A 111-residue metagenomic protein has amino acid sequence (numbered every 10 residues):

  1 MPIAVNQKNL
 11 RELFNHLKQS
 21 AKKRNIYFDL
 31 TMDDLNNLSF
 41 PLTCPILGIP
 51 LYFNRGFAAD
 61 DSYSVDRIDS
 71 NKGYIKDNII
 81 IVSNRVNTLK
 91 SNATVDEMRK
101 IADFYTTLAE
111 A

Functional and structural regions predicted by a protein language model:
M1-P45, F53, I75, L89 (+1 more regions): Contiguous alpha-helical segments
R24-F28, T43-V82: Histidine-centered nuclease catalytic patch
R67, E110-A111: Boundary-flanking segments of nucleic-acid-binding domains in nuclear regulatory proteins
N84-V86: C-terminal, surface-exposed recognition/capping segments
